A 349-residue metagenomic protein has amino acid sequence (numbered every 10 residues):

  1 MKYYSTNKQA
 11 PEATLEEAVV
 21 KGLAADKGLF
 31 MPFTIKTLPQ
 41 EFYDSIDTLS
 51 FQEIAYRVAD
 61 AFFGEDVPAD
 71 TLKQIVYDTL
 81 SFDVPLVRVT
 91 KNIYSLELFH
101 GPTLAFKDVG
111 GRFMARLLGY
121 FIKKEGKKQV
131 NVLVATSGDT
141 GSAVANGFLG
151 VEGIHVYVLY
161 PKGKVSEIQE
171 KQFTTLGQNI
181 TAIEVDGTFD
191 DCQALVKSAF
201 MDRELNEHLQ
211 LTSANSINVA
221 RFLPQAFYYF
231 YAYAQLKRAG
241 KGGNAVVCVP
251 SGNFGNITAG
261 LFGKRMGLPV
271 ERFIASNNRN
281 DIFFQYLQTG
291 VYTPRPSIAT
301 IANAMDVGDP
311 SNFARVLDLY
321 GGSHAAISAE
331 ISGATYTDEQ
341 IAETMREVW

Functional and structural regions predicted by a protein language model:
M1-W349: PLP-dependent amino-acid enzyme catalytic core
